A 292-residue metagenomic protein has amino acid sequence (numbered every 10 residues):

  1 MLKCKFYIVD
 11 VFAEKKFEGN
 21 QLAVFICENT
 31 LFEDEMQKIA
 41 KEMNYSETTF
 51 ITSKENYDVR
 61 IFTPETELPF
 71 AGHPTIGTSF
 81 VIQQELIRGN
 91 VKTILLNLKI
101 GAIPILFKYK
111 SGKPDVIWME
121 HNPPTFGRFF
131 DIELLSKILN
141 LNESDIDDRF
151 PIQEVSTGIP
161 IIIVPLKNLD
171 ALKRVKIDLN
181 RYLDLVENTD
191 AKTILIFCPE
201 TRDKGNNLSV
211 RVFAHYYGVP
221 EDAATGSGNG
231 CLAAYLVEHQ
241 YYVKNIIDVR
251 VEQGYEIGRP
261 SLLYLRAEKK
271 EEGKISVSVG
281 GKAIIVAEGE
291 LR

Functional and structural regions predicted by a protein language model:
M1-F70, I76-R292: Active-site proximal loop and beta-alpha junction motif in alpha/beta enzyme cores
